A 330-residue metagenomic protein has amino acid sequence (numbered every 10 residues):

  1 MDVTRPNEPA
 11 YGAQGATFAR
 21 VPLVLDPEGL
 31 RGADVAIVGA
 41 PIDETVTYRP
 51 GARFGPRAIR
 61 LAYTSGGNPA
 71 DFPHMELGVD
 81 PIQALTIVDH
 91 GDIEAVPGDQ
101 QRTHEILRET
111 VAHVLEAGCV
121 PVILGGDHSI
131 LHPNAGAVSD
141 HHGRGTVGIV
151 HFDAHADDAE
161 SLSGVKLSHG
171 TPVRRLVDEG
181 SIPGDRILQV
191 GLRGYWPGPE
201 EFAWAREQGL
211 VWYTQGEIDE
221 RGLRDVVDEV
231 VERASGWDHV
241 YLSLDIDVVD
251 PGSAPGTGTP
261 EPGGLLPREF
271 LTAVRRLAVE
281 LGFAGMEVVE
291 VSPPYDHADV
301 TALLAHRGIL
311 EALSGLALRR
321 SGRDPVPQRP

Functional and structural regions predicted by a protein language model:
D2-P330: Conserved alpha-helical scaffold segments that buttress catalytic/binding sites
